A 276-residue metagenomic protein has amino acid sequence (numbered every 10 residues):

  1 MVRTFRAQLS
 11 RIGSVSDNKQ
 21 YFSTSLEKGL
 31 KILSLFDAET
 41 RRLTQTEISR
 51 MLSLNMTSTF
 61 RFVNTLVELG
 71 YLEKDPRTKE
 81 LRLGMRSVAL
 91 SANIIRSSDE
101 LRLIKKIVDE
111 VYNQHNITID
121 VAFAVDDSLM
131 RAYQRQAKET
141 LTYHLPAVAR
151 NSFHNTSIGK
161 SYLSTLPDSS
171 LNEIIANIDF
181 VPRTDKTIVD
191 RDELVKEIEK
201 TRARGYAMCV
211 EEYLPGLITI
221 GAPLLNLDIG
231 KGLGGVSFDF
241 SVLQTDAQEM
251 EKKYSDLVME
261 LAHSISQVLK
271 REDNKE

Functional and structural regions predicted by a protein language model:
V2-S97, L101-R102, H263-V268: N-terminal helix-turn-helix
L72-K74, V121-A122, L224: A structural signal for short hydrophobic beta-strand segments in well-ordered beta-sheet cores
T78, R82-N177: Amphipathic alpha-helical effector-binding/dimerization core of metabolite-sensing transcriptional regulators
R183-T184, P215: Intrinsically disordered, low-complexity polar/acidic regions
D190-S264: Extended hydrophobic
M259-E276: Cysteine/selenocysteine-centered motifs that mediate thiol-based redox chemistry or coordinate metal-sulfur cofactors
